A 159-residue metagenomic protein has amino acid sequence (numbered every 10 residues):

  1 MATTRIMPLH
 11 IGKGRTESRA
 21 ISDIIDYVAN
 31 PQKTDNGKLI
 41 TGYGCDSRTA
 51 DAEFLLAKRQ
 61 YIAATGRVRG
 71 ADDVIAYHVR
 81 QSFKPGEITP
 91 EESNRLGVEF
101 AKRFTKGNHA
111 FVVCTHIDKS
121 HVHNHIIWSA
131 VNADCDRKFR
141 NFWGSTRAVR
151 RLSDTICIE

Functional and structural regions predicted by a protein language model:
M1-E159: N-terminal nicking endonuclease/strand-transfer module with a His-rich metal-binding environment and a catalytic Tyr
